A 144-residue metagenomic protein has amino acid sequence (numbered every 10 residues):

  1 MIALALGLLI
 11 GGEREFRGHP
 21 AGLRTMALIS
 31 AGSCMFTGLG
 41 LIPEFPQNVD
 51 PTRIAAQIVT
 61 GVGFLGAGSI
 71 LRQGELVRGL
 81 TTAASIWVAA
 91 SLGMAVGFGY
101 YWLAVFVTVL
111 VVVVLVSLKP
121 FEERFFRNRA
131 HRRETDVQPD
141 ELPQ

Functional and structural regions predicted by a protein language model:
M1-I54, Y101, F121, P139-Q144: Alpha-helical transmembrane segments and their membrane-interface boundaries that form or gate the permeation pathway
L6, I10, A21, A31 (+5 more regions): Short glycine-rich loop/turn motifs that provide flexible caps or phosphate-binding loops at active sites
F16-A21, I70-T82: Membrane-helix interface "capping/anchor" motifs
A21, T25-S33, T52-T60, T81 (+2 more regions): Alpha-helical transmembrane segments of multi-pass membrane proteins, especially transporters and channels
L28-G38, T60-G63, A84-G97, Q138-P143: Small-residue-rich segments of transmembrane alpha-helices in multi-pass membrane proteins, especially helix faces
F36-E44, A67-L71, L92-W102, L115-R127: Juxtamembrane membrane-interface segments at transmembrane alpha-helix termini
Q47-I70: Alpha-helical transmembrane-segment detector that highlights a single hydrophobic TM helix and its immediate
Y100-Q144: Canonical alpha-helical transmembrane segment with a positive-inside/aromatic-interface signature
